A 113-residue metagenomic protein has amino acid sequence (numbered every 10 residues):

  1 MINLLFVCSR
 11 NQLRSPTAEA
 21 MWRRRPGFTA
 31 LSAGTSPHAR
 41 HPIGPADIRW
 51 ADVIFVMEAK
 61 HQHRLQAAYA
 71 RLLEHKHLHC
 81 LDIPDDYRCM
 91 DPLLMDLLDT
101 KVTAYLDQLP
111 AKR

Functional and structural regions predicted by a protein language model:
M1-R113: Short polar/charged helix/loop
